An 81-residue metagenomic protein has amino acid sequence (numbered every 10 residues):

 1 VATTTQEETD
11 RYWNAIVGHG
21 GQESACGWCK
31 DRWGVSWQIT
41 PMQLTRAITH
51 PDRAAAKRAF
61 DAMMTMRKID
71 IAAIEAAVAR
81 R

Functional and structural regions predicted by a protein language model:
V1-Q43, H50, T65-K68, V78-R80: Vicinal oxygen chelate
A47-A56: Short cationic/low-complexity microdomains
A55-R81: Acidic/histidine-enriched, glycine/proline-rich intrinsically disordered or flexible terminal extensions
